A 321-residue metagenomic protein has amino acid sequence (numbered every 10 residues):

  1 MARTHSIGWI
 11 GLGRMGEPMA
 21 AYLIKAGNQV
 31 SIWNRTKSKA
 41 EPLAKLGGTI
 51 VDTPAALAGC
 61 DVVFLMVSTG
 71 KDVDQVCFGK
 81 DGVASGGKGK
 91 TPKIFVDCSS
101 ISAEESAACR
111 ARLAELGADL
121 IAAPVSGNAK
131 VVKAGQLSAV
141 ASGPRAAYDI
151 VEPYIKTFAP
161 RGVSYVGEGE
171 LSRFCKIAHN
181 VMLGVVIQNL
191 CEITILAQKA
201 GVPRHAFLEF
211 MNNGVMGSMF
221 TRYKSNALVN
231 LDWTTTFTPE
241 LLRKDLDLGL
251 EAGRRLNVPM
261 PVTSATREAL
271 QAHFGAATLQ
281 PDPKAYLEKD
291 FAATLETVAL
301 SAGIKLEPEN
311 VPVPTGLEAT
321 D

Functional and structural regions predicted by a protein language model:
M1-L65, K93-I94, V132, G162-S164: NAD(P)+-binding Rossmann beta1-loop-alpha1 motif at the extreme N-terminus of oxidoreductases
M1-S6, N310-D321: Eukaryotic N-terminal low-complexity, Ser/Thr- and Lys/Arg-rich leader segments that predominantly function as
V30, I50, L120-I121, R204 (+1 more regions): Hydrophobic beta-strand scaffold residues
P54-L120: Rossmann-fold NAD(P) dinucleotide-binding segment
S100-V181: Rossmann-fold dinucleotide-binding core
I150, E170-T297: Helical "substrate-binding/catalytic lid" subdomain of Rossmann-like NAD(P)-dependent dehydrogenases/reductases
